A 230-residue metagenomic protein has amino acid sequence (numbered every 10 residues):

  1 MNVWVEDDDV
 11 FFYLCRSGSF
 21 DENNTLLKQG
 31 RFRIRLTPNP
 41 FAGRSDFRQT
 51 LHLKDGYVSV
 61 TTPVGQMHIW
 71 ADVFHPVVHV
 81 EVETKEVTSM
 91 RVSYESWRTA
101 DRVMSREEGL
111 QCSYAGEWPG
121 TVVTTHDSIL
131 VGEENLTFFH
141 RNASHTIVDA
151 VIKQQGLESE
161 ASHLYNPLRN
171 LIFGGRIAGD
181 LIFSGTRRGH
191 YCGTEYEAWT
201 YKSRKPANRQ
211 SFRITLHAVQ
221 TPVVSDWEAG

Functional and structural regions predicted by a protein language model:
M1-G230: Aromatic-residue-lined binding/catalytic grooves and analogous aromatic/hydrophobic interfacial grooves in multimeric
